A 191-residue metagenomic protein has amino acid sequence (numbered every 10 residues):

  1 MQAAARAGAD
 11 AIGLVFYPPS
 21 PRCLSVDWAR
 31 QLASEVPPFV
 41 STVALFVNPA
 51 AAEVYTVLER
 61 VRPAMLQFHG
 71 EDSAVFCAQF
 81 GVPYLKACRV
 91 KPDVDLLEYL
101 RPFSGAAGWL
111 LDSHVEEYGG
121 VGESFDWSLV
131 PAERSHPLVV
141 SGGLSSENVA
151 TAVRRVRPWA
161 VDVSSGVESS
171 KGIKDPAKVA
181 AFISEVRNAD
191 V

Functional and structural regions predicted by a protein language model:
M1-V191: Conserved N-terminal beta1-alpha1 strand-loop-helix module at the mouth
